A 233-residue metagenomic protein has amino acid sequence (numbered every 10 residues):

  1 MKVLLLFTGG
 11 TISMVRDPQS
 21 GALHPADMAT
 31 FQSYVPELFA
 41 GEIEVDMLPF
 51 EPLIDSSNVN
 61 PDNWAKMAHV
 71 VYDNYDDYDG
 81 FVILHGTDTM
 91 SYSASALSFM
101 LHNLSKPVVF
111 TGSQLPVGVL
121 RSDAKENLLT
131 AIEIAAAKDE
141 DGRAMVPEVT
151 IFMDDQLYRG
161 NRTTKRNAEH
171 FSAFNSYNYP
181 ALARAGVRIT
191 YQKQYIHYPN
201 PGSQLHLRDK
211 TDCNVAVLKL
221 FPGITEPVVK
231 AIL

Functional and structural regions predicted by a protein language model:
M1-D73: ATP/NTP phosphate-donor binding region
K2, L6, F31-F39, R159-L233: Accessory alpha-helical/coil subdomains and C-terminal extensions that flank or cap enzyme catalytic cores
T8-G10, G86-D88, S113-P116: Short, ordered loop/turn segments at secondary-structure junctions
G9-G10, V82, A131, D155: Buried hydrophobic positions in well-ordered alpha/beta secondary-structure cores of metabolic enzymes
M14-V15, T89-A94, A124-L128: Short glycine/serine/threonine-rich phosphate/pyrophosphate-binding segments that cradle anionic phosphate groups
D76-G80: Short acidic/histidine-rich motifs immediately flanking catalytic phosphotransfer sites in two-component signaling
L84-K106: Short Gly/Thr/Asp-enriched flexible loops that form oxyanion-binding sites at enzyme active sites
F110-V187: Internal gly/pro-rich beta-alpha loop/helix module that stabilizes soluble enzyme cofactors or their anionic handles
